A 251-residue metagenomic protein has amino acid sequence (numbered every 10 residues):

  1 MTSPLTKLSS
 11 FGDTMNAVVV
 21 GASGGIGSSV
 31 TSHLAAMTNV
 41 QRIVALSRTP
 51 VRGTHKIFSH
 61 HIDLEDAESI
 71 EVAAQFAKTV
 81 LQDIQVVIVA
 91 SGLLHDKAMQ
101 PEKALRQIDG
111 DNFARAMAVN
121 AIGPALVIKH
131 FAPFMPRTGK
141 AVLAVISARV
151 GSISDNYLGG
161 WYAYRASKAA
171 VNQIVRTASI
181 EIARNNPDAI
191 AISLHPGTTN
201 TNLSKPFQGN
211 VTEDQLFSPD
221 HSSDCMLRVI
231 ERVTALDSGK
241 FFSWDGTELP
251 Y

Functional and structural regions predicted by a protein language model:
A22-A35: N-terminal Rossmann NAD(P)H-binding glycine-rich loop of SDR-like oxidoreductase domains
S32, A125-I128, A169-I180, S223-L227: Conserved active-site helix of classical SDR/Rossmann-fold NAD(P)-dependent CH-OH oxidoreductases
A35-H55: Conserved glycine-rich Rossmann-like NAD(P)H-binding loop of the short-chain dehydrogenase/reductase
M37, V80-L81, H130-G139, N185: A short helix-coil junction within the Rossmann-fold of NAD(P)-dependent oxidoreductases
G53-I70: Rossmann-fold cofactor-recognition segment
L93-K97, P101-A116, R137-N185: Catalytic loop of short-chain dehydrogenase/reductase
S193, T201, K205-Y251: C-terminal helical subdomain
